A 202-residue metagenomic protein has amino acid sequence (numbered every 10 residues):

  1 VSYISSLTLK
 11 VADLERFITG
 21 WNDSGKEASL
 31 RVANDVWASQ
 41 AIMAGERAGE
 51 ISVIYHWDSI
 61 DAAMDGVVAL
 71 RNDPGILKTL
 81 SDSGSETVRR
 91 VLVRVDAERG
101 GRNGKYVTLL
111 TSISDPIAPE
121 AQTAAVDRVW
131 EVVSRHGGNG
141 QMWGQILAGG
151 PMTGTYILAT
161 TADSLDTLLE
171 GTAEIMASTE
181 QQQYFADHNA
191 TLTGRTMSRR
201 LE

Functional and structural regions predicted by a protein language model:
V1-E202: Short S/T/G/P-rich N-terminal loop/turn motif that feeds into the first structured element of a domain
